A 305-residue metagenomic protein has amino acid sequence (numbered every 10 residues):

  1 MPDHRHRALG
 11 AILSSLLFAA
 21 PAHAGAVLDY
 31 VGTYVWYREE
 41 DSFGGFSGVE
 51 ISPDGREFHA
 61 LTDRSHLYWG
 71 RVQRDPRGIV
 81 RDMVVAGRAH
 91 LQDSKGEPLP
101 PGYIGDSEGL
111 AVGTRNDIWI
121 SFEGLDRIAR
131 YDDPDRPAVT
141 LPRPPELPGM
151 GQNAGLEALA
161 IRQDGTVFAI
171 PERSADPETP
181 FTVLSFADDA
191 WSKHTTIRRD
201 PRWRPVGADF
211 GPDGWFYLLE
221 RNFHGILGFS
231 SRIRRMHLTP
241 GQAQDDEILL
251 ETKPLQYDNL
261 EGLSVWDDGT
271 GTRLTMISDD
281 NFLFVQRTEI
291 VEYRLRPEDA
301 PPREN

Functional and structural regions predicted by a protein language model:
P2, H23-N305: Sequence/structural signature of beta-propeller domains
P2-G10: Bacterial N-terminal signal peptides that target proteins for export
G10-A19: Bacterial N-terminal signal peptides
